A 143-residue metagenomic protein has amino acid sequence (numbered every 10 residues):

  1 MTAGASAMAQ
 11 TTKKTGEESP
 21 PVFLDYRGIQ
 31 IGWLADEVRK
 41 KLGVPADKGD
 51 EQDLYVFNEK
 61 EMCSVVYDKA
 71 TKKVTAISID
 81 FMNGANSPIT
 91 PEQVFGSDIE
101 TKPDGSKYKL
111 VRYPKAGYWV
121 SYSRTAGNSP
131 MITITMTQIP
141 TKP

Functional and structural regions predicted by a protein language model:
Q10-D53, K73-P143: Non-cytosolic coordination micro-motifs
N58-M62, K115-G117: Glycine-centered tight beta-turn/hairpin loop motif at sheet-sheet or coil-to-beta transitions
K69: Short, acidic, Ser/Thr-enriched surface-loop or helix-capping motifs
